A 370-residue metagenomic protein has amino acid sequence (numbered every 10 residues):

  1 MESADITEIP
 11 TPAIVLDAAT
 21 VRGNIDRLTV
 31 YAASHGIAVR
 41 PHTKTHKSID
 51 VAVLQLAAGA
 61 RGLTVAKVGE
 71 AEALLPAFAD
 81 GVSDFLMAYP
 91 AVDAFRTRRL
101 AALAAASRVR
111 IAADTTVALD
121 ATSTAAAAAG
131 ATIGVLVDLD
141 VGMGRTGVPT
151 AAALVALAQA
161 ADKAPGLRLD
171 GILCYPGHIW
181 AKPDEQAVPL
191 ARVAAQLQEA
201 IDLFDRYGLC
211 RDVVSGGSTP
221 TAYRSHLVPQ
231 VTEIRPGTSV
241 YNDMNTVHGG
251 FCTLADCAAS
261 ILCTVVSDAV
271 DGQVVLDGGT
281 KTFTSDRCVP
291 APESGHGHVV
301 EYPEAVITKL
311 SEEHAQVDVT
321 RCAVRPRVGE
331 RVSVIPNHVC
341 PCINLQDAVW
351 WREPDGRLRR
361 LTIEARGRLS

Functional and structural regions predicted by a protein language model:
M1-L16: Generic N-terminal amphipathic, Lys/Arg-enriched alpha-helix
T20-V53, A66: N-terminal glycine-rich anion-binding loops that anchor highly charged ligand groups
V21, K44, L74, V137 (+5 more regions): Conserved, mostly hydrophobic/aromatic
L28-S34, D80-A91, D114, A160-A161 (+1 more regions): Alpha-helix-loop-beta-strand connector modules within alpha/beta enzyme cores
H42-A181: Active-site-proximal beta-alpha core segment in soluble small-molecule metabolic enzymes
G134, D140-T253: Active-site loop/helix belt of alpha/beta enzymes
T221-H298: Active-site loop ensemble at the mouth of alpha/beta enzyme cores that anchors a bound cofactor
G272-S370: C-terminal accessory subdomain/extension
